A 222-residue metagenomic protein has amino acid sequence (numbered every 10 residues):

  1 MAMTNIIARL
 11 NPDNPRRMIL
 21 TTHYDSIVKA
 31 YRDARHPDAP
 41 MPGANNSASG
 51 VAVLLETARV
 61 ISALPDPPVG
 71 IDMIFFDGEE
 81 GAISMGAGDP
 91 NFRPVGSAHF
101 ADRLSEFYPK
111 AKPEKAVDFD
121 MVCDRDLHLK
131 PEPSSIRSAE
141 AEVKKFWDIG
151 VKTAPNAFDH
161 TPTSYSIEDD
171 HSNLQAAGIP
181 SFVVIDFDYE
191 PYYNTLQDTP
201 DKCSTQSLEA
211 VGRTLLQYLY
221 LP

Functional and structural regions predicted by a protein language model:
M1-D13: A non-catalytic alpha/beta surface segment that caps or lines the substrate-entry region of metallo-dependent hydrolase
I7, R17-T21, G43, D72-F75 (+3 more regions): Structural recognition of the beta-strand scaffold that forms the well-ordered cores of secreted hydrolase catalytic
N11-D13, H23-D25, G78-E79, V122: Solvent-exposed coil/turn segments that connect beta secondary-structure elements in extracytoplasmic/periplasmic
R16, K29-P40: Glycine/charged-rich beta-loop-alpha catalytic/anionic-binding loops adjacent to active sites
S26-D33, A82-S84, R125-L127, E190-T195: Short acidic/His/Gly/Ser-rich catalytic and metal-binding motifs that mark active-site loops of diverse hydrolases
A39-A141, H171: Acidic/histidine-rich catalytic neighborhood of metal-dependent amide-processing enzymes
K115, V122-P222: Active-site-adjacent substrate-binding region of metalloamidase/peptidase-like peptide-processing proteins
